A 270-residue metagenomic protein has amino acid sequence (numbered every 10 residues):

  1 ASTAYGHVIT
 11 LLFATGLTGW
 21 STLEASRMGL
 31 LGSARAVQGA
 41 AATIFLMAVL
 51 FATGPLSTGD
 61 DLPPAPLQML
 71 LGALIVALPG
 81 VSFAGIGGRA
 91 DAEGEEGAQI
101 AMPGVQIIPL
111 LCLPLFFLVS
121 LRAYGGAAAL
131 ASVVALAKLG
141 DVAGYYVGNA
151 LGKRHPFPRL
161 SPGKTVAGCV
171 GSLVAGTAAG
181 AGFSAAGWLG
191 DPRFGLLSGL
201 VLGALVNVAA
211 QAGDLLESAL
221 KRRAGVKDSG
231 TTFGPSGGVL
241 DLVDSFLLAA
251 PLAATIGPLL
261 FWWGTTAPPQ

Functional and structural regions predicted by a protein language model:
A1-A204: Membrane-embedded alpha-helical bundles of polytopic integral membrane proteins
E24, D141, D214, D241-D244: Acidic active-site catalytic centers that drive phospho-/nucleotidyl reactions and related ester hydrolyses
A137-N149, A209-R222: Short helical (or helix-break) motifs at transmembrane helix termini and adjacent helical loops in multi-pass membrane
N149-A150, L220-A224, L247, P251-L252: Re-entrant/interfacial helical elements at transmembrane boundaries that shape and gate the permeation pathway
A204-A212, V239-L247: Hydrophobic transmembrane alpha-helical segments of multi-pass transport and channel proteins
R222-F246: Interfacial loop-to-transmembrane junctions
L242-P258: Final/C-terminal transmembrane alpha-helix of multipass membrane proteins
I256-Q270: Juxtamembrane boundary at the C-terminal end of a transmembrane helix
